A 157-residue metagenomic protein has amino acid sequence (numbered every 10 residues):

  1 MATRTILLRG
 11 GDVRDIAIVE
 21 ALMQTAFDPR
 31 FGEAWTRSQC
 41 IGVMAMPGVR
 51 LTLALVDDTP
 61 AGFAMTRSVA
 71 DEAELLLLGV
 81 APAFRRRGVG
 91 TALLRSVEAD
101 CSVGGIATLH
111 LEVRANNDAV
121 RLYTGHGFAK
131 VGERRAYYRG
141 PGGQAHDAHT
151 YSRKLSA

Functional and structural regions predicted by a protein language model:
A2-R85, T91-S96, D100-G104, S152-A157: Acetyl-CoA-dependent GNAT
M23, Y123-T124, F128, Y151: Conserved active-site tyrosine of GNAT-family acetyltransferases
G42-A45, V120-R121, G142-G143: Short Asp/Glu-rich motifs
T59, G90, L94, N116-A119 (+1 more regions): Short glycine/proline-centered loop/turn elements that form peptide/ligand docking sites
V80, V113-R114: Short amphipathic helical patch at the helix-1/turn junction of helix-turn-helix
F84, L122-T124, Q144-A145, H149: ABC family nucleotide-binding domain
H110-E112, A129-H149: Conserved catalytic-core motifs of GNAT/GCN5-like acyltransferases
